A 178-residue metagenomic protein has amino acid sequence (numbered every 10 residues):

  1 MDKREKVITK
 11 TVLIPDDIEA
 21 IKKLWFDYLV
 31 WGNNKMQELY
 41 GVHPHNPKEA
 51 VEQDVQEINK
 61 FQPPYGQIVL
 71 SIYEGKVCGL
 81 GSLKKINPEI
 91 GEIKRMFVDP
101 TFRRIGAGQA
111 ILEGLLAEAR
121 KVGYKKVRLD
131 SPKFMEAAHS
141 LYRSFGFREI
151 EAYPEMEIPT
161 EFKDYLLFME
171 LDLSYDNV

Functional and structural regions predicted by a protein language model:
R4-V7, T11-K94, D99-P100, L112-E113 (+3 more regions): Acetyl-CoA-dependent GNAT
R4-V7, V127, P132-E136, S140-V178: C-terminal "cap" of GNAT-fold acetyltransferases
P15-E19, I105, E136: Loop/helix-junction capping segments adjacent to catalytic residues or to phosphate/diphosphate-binding pockets
Q67, K125-K126: Structural signature of beta-strand start/N-cap positions in the alpha/beta core of ABC transporter nucleotide-binding
D99-I105, K133-F134: Active-site acidic-Proline motif in GNAT/NAT acetyltransferases
R103, R120, R143: Short polybasic/polar patches that bind polyanions
G106, G123: Conserved G/P- and acidic residue-centered "switch" motifs that form tight phosphate/ATP-binding loops in soluble
